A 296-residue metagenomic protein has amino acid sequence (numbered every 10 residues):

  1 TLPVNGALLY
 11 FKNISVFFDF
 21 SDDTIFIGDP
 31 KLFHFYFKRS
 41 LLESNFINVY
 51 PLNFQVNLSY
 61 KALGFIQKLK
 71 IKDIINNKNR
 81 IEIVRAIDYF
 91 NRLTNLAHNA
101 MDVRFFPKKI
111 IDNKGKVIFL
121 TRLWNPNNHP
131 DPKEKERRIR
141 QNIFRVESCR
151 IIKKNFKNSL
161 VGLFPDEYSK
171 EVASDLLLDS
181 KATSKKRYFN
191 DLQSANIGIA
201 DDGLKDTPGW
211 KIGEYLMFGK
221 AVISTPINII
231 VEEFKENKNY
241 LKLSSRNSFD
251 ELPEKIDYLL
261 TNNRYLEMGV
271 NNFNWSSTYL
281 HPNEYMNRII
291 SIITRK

Functional and structural regions predicted by a protein language model:
T1-K205, I227-I230: Nucleotide-sugar donor-binding catalytic core of glycosyltransferases
S174-L177, R187-R295: Catalytic binding pocket for nucleotide-activated donors in carbohydrate/polymer assembly enzymes
